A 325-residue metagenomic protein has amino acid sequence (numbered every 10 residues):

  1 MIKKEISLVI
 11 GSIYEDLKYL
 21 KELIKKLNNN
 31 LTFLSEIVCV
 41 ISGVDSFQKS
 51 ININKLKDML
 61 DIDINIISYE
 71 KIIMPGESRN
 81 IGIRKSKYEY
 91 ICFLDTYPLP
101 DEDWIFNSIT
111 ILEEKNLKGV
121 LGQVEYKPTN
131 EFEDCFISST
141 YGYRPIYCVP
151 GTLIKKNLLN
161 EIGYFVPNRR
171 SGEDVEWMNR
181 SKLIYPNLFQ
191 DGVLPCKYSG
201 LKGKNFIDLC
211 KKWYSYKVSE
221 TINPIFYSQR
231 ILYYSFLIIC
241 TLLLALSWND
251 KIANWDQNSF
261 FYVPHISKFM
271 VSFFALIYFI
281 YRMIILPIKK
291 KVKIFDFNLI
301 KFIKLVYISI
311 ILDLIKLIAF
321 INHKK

Functional and structural regions predicted by a protein language model:
Y14-N30: Short, well-formed alpha-helical segments that are part of the catalytic scaffolds of diverse glycosyltransferases
S35-D45, I67-Y69: Short beta-strand/loop segment that forms part of the nucleotide-sugar
Y69-S86: Glycine-rich, basic loop-to-helix element that forms the pyrophosphate-binding segment of sugar-nucleotide handling
I91: Short aromatic/hydrophobic "clamp" motif used to bind/position activated sugar donors
L99, D103-F132: Conserved donor NDP-sugar-binding/catalytic core segment of glycosyltransferases
I137-I154, R170, N205, T221-Q229: A recurrent flexible, glycine/aromatic-enriched loop bordering the glycosyltransferase active site that acts as
V166-R170, V175-Y227: Catalytic donor/gating beta->alpha subdomain of glycosyltransferases that bind UDP-sugars
F236-I321: Membrane-embedded multi-pass helical conduit in multi-pass membrane proteins, especially envelope-biosynthetic
